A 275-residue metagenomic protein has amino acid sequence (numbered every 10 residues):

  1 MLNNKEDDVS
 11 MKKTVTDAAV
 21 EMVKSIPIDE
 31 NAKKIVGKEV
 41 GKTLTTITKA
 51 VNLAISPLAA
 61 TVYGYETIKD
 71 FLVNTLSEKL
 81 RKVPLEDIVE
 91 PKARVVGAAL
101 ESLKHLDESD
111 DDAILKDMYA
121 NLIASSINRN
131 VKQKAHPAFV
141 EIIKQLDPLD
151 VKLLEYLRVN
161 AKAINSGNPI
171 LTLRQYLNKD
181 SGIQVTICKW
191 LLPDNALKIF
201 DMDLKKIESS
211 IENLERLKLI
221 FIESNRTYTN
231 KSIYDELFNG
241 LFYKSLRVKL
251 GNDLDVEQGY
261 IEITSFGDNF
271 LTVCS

Functional and structural regions predicted by a protein language model:
L2-V15, M22, I26, E30 (+2 more regions): Winged-helix/helix-turn-helix nucleic-acid-interaction surface
D7-L146, Y156: Charged, alpha-helical interface segments at or near domain boundaries
A59, R158, K162, E215 (+2 more regions): Hydrophobic/aromatic-lined pockets within catalytic cores
A93-A98, L197-T229: Short amphipathic alpha-helical interaction segments
I114, K134-E141, Q145-K152, M202-E215 (+2 more regions): Short, well-structured alpha-helical interface segments that form or flank functional binding sites
S126, N130, D150, A161-I164 (+1 more regions): Amphipathic alpha-helical interaction segments
H136-I199: Short amphipathic alpha-helical interface segments
N230-S275: Short, amphipathic alpha-helical interaction segments positioned at domain boundaries
